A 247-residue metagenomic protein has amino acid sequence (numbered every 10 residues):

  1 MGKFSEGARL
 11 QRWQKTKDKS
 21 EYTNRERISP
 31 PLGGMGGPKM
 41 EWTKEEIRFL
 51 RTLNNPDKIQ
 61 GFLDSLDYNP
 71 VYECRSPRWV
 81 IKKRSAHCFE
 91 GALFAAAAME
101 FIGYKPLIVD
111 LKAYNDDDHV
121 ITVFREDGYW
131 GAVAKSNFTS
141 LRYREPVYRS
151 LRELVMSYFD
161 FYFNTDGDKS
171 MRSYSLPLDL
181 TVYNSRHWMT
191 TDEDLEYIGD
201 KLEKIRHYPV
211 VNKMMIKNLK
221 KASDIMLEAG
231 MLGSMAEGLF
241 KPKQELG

Functional and structural regions predicted by a protein language model:
G2-G247: A structural boundary/capping signal
